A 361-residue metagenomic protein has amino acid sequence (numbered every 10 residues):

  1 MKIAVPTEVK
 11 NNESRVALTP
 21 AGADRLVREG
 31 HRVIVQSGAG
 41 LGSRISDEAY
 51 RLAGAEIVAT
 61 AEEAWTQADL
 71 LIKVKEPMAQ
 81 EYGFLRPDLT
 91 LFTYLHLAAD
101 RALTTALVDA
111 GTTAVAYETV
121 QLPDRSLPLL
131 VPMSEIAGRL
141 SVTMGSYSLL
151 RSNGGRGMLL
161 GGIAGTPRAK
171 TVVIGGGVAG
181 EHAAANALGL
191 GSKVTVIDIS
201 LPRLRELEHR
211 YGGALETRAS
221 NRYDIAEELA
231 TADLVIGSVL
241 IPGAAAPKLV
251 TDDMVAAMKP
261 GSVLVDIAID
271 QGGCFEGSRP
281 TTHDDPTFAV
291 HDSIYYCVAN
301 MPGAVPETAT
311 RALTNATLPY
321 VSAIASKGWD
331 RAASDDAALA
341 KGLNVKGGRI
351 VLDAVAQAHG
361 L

Functional and structural regions predicted by a protein language model:
P6-I45, S152-G237, T287: Glycine-rich phosphate/diphosphate-binding loop of Rossmann-like nucleotide-binding domains
N12-A17, Q80-L85, T93, I241-V250 (+1 more regions): Glycine/threonine-rich flexible loop motifs
H31, R86-L89, A110-T112, K259-S262 (+1 more regions): A short helix->loop->beta-strand "cap" motif at the edges of active sites that frequently abuts
G54-Q67, R218-E228: Short acidic low-complexity segments
T66, L70-L149: Phosphate/diphosphate ligand-binding glycine-rich loop within oxidoreductases
D69, K75-E76, L95-H96, N221 (+3 more regions): Short glycine-/small-residue-rich Rossmann-like dinucleotide-binding loops
E118-L159, R168, I269, C274-L361: Adenosine-phosphate binding glycine-rich loop
H209-D292: Rossmann-like adenosine-cofactor binding region
